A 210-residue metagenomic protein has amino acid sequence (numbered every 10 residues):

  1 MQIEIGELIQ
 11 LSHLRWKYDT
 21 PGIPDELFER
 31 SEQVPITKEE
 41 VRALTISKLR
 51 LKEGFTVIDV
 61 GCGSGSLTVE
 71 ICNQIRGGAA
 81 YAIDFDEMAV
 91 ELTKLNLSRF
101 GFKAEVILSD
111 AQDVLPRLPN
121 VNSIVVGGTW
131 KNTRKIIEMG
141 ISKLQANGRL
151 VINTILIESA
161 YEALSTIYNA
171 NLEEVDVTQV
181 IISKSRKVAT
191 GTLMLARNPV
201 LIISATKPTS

Functional and structural regions predicted by a protein language model:
Q2-E53, I58, L92-L95, R99 (+1 more regions): Class I SAM-dependent transferase core
G61: Conserved S-adenosyl-L-methionine
S64-R76: Conserved SAM-binding loop of SAM-dependent methyltransferases across substrates and taxa, primarily the Class I
G77-Y81: Short beta-strand element of Class I
I83-V121: S-adenosyl-L-methionine
N120-G128: Short SAM/SAH-binding signature in class I
K131-M139: A short, conserved alpha-helix within the catalytic core of class I
M139-R197, L201: C-terminal substrate-binding/active-site "lid" region of AdoMet-derived donor-dependent transferases
